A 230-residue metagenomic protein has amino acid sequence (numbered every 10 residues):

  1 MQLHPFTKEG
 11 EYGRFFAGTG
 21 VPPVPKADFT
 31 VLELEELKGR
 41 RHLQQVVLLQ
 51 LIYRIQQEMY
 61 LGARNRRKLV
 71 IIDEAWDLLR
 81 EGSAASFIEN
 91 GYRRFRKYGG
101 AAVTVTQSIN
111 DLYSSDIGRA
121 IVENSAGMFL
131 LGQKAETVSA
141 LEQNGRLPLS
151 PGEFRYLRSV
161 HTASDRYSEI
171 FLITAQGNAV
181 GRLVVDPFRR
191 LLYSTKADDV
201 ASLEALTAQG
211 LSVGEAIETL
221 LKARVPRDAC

Functional and structural regions predicted by a protein language model:
M1-G100, Y113-D116, H161-R166, T174 (+1 more regions): P-loop NTPase motor domains
K38-R41, D77-R80, N110-Y113, E136-S139 (+2 more regions): Flexible loop/turn segments at secondary-structure boundaries
V47-Q50, R119-A120, G145-R146, F188: Short, solvent-exposed amphipathic alpha-helical segments in soluble enzyme and RNA/protein-processing domains
E58, G62, R66-I71, D77-S86 (+4 more regions): Accessory regions of macromolecular translocation/handling assemblies
E89-V180: Conserved ATP-driven motor cores of ASCE-family P-loop NTPases powering translocation/secretion/packaging/pilus
V184-V185: Short, surface-exposed polybasic-aromatic patches that bind anionic ligands, especially phosphate groups
